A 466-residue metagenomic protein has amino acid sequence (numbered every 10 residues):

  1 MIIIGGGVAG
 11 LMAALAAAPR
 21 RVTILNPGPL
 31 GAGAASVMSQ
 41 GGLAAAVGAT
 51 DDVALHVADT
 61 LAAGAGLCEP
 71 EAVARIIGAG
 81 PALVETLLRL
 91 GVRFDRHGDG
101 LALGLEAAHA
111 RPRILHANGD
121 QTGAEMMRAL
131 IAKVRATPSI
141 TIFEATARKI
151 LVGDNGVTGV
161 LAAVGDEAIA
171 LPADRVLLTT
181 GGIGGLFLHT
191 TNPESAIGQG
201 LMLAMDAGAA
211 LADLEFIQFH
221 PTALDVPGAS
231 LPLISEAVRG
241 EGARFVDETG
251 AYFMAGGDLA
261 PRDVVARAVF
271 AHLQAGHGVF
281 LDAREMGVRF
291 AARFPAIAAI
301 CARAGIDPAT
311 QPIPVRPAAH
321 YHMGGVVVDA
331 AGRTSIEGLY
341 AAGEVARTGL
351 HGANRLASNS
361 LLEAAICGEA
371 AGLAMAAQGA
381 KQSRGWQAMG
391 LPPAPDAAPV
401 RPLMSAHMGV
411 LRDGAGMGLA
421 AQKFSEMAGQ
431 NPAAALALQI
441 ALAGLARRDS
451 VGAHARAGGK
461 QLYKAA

Functional and structural regions predicted by a protein language model:
M1-I24: N-terminal Rossmann-like FAD-binding beta1-loop-alpha1 element of flavoenzymes
I2-I4, L171-G181: Short hydrophobic core segments
A16, P29-G31, S39-A45, T86 (+7 more regions): Glycine- and aromatic-enriched mobile tails/lids
G28-L61, A65, A229-P232: Conserved N-terminal glycine-rich FAD pyrophosphate-binding loop of Rossmann-like flavoproteins
C68-P81, I114-A132, T190-G198, A223-P227 (+1 more regions): Short beta-strand to alpha-helix junction loop
L90-E167, T179, A223-D225: Conserved redox-cofactor binding core of oxidoreductases
E167-R175, S335-I336: Core beta-strand elements of the Rossmann-like FAD/NAD(P) dinucleotide-binding domain in flavoenzyme oxidoreductases
L203, A209-I313, A365, A374-A376 (+1 more regions): An anion/pyrophosphate-binding glycine-rich loop and adjacent beta-alpha core in soluble alpha-beta enzymes
